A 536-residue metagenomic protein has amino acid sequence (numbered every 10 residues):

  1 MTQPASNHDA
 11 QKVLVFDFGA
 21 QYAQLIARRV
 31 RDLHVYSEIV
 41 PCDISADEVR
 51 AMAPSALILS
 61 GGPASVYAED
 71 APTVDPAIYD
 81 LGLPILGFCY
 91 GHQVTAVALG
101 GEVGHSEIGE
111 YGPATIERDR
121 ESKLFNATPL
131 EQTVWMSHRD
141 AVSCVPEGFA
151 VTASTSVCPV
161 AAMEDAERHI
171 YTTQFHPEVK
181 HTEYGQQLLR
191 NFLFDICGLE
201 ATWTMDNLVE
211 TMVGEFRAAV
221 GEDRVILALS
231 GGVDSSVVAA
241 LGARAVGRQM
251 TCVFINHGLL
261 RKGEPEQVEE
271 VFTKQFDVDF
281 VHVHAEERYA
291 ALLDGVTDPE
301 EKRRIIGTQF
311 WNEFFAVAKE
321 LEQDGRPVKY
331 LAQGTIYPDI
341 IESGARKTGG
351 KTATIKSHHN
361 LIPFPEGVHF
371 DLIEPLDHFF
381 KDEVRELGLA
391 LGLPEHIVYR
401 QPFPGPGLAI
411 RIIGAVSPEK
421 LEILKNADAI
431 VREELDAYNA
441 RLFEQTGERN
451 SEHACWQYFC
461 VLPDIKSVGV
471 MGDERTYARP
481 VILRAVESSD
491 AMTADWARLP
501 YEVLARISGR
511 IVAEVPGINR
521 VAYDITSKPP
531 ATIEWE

Functional and structural regions predicted by a protein language model:
M1-A56, P63-E69, T73-V74, Y79-L81 (+2 more regions): RNA-binding accessory domains that recognize and position tRNA/RNA substrates
S60-P63, I336: Short glycine-/small-residue-rich Rossmann-like dinucleotide-binding loops
G87, G91, A96: Gly/Ala-rich beta-loop-alpha elbow adjacent to hydrolase catalytic centers
F175, Q333-Y337: Short, well-ordered beta-to-alpha junction loops that form the rim of enzyme active sites and present histidine/acidic
I336-A345: Short beta-strand-loop/turn "lid" adjacent to the catalytic site in phosphate-handling enzymes
